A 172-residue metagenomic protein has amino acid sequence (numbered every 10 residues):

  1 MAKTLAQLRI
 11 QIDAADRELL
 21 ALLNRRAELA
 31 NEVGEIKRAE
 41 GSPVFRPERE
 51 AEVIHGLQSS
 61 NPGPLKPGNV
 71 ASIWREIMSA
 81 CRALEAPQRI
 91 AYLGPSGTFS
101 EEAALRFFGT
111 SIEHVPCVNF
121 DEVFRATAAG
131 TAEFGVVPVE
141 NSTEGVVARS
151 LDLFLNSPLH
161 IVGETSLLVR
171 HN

Functional and structural regions predicted by a protein language model:
M1-N172: Domain-level signature for soluble enzymes in the chorismate/prephenate branch of the shikimate pathway
